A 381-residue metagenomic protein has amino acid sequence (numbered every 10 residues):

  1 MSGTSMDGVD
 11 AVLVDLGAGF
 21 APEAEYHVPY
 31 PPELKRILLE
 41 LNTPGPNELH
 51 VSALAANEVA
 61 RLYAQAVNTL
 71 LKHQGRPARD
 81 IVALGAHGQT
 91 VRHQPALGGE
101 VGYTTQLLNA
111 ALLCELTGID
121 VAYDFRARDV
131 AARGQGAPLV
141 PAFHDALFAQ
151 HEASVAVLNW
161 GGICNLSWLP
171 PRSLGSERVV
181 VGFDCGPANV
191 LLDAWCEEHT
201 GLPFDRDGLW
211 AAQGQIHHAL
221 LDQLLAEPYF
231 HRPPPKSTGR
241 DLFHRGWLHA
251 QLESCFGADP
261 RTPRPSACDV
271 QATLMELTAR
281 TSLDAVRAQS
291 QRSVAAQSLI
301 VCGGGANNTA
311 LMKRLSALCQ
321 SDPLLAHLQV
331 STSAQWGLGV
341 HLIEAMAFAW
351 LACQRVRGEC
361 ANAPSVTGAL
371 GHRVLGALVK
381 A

Functional and structural regions predicted by a protein language model:
M1, D80-G85, V155-N159, G182: Short glycine-aspartate micro-motif
T4, G8-P31, R178-A279, L283 (+2 more regions): Conserved ATP-utilizing enzyme core subdomain
T4, Q89, G162, G304-A306: Active-site metal-binding loops of divalent metal-dependent hydrolases
D7-A18, P170-R172, A194, R280-L370: Catalytic phosphate/nucleotide-handling subdomain of diverse soluble enzymes
E40-A55, L202-G208, R261-R264: Short glycine/proline- and acidic residue-enriched helix-loop micro-motifs that form flexible lids or anion-recognition
G45-L108: Short beta-strand-loop/turn "lid" adjacent to the catalytic site in phosphate-handling enzymes
L62-L70, C268-A295: Phosphate/ATP-binding catalytic cores across multiple sugar-kinase/actin-like superfamilies, primarily ASKHA
A96-T104, A111-E115, I119-P203, V374: Phosphate-binding/catalytic loop of phosphoryl-transfer enzymes
